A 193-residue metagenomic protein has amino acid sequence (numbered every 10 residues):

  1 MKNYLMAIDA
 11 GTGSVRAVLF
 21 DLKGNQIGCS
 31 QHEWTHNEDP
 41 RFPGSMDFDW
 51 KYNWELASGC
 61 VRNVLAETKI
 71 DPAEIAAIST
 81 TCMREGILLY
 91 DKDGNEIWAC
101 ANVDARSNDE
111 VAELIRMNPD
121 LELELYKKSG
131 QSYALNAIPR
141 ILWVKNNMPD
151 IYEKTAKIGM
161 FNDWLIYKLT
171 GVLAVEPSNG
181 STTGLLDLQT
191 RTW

Functional and structural regions predicted by a protein language model:
M1-A99, K154: N-terminal glycine/serine-rich phosphate-binding loop of ATP-dependent small-molecule kinases, especially carbohydrate
A10-T12, K23, A99, E124-W193: Gly/Ser/Thr-rich active-site cleft segment
T35-S45, D120-L125, A174-S181: Gly-rich Lys/Arg/Thr-decorated short loops/hinges at beta-loop-alpha junctions or inter-strand turns that position
E38-R41, D109-L114, L185-L188: Short, charged, surface-exposed secondary-structure boundary motifs
W54-S58, R62, N108, A112 (+1 more regions): Generic alpha-helical structural signal
K92-N95, E113, M117-P119: Hydrophobic or amphipathic alpha-helical targeting/insertion segments
D104: Carbohydrate-associated surface elements
S107, I115, L125: Gly/Ser-rich phosphate-binding catalytic loop and adjacent alpha/beta segment that cradle a phosphoryl group at enzyme
